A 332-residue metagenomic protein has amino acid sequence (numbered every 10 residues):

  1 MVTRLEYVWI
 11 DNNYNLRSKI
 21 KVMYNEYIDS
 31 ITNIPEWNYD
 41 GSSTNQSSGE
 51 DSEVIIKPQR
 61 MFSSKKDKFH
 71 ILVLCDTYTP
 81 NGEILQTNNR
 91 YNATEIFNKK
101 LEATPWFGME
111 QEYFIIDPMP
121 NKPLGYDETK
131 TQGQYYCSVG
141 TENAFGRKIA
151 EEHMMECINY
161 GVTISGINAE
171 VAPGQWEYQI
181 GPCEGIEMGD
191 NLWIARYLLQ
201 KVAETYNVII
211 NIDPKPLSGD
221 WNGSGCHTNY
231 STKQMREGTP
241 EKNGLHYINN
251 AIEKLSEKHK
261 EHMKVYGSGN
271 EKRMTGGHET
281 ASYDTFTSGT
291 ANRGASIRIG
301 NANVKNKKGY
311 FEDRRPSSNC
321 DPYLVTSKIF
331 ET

Functional and structural regions predicted by a protein language model:
M1-T332: Glycine-rich, acidic/polar active-site loops that bind/position phosphate-bearing ligands
